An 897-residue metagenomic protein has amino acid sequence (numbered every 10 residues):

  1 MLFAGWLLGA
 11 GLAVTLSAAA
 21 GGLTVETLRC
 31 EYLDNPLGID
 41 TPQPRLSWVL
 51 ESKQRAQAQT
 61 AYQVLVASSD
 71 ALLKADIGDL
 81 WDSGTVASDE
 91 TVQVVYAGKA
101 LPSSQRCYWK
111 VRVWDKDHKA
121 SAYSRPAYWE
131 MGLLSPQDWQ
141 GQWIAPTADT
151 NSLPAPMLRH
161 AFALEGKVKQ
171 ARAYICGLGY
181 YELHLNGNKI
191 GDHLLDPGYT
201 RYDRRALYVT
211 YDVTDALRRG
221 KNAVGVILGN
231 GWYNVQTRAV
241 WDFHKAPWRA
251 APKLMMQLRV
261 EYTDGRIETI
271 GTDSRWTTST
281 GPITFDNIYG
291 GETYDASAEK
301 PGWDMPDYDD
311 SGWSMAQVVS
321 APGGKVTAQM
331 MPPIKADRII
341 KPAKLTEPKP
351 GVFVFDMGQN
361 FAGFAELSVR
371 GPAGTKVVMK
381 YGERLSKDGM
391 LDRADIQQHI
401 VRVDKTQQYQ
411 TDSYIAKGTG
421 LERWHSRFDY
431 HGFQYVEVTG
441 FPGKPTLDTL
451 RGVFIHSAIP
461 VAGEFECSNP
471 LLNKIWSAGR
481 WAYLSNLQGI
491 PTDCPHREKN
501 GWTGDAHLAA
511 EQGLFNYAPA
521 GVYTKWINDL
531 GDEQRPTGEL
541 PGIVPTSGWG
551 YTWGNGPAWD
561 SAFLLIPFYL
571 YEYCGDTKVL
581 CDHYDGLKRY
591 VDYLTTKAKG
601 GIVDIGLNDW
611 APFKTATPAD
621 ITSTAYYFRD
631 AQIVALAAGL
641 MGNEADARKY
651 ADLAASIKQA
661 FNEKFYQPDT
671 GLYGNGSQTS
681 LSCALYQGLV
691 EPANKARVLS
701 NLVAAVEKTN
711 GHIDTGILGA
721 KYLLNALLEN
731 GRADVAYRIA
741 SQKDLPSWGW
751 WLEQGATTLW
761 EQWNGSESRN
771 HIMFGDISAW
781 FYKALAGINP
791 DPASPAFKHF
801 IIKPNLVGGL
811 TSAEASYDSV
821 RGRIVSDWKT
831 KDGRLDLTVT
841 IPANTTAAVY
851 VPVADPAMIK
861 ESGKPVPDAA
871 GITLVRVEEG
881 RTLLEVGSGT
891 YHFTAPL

Functional and structural regions predicted by a protein language model:
M1-T15: Bacterial N-terminal signal peptides
G21-R106, K110-R497, G504-D505, G521-T524 (+3 more regions): Extracellular/oxidizing-compartment recognition motifs
A171-I175, L185, Y211, F364-E383 (+7 more regions): Alpha-helical support elements that line or immediately flank enzyme active sites and cofactor-binding pockets
Y180, M255, G271-T280, Y435 (+10 more regions): Active-site acid/base region of carbohydrate-active enzymes
Y181, I190-D192, P197, L530 (+6 more regions): Active/binding-pocket-proximal capping segment
V224, Y294-D295, E498, L508 (+7 more regions): C-terminal capping/lid segments that line or modulate ligand- or cofactor-binding pockets
W248-R259, I267-G302, D307, A328-R338 (+2 more regions): Non-catalytic C-terminal accessory modules of carbohydrate-active enzymes
